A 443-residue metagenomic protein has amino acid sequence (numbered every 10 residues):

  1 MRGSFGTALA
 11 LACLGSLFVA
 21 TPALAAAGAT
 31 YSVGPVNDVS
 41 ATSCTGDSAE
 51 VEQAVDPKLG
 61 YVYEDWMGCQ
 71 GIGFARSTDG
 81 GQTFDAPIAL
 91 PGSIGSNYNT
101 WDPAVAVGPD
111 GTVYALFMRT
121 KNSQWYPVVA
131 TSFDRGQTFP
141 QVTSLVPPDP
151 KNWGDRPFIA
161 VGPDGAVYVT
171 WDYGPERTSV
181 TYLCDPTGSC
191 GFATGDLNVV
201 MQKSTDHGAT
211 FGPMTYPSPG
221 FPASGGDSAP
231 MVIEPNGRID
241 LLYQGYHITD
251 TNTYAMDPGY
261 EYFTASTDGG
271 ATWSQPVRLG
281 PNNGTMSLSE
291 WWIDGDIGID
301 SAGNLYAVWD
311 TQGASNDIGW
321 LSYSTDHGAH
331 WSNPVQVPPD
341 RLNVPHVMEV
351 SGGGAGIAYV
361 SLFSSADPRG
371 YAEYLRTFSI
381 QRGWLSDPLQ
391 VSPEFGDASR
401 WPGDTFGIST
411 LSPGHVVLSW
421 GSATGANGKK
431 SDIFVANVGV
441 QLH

Functional and structural regions predicted by a protein language model:
M1-A25: Secretory targeting and sorting signals
A25-H443: Extracellular, repeat-based ectodomains that mediate carbohydrate processing or recognition
